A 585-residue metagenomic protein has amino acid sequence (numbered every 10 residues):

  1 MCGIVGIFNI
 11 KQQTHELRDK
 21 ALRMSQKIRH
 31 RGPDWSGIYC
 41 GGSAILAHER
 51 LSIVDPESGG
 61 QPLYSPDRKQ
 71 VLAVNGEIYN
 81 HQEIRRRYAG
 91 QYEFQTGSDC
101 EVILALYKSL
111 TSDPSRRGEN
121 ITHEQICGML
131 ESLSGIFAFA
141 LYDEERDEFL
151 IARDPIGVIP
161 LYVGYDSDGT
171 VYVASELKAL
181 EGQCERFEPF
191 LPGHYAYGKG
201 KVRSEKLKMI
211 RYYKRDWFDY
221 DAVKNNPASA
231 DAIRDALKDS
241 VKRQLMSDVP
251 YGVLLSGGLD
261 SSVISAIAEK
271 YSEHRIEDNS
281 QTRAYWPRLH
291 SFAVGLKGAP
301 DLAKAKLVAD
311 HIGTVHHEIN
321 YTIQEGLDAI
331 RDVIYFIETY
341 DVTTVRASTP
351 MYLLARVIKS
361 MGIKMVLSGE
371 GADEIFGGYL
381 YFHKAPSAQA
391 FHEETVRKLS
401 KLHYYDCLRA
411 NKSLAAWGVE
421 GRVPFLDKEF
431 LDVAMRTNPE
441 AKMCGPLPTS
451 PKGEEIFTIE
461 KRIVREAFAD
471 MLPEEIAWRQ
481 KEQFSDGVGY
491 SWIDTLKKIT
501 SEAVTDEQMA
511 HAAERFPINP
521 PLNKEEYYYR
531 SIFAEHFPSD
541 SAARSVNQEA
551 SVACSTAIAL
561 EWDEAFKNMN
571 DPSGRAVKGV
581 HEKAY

Functional and structural regions predicted by a protein language model:
M1, S204, S360-L367, P386-S387 (+1 more regions): Adenosyl-5′-phosphate
M1-P114, N120-T339: Cysteine-centered catalytic environments shared across enzyme families
I10-Q12, D235, S348, H403-L408: Short, motif-level signal for alpha-helix interfacial/capping segments enriched in acidic residues and aromatics/proline
L17, T96-D99, L133, N226-I233 (+9 more regions): Hydrophobic (often cysteine-bearing) scaffold residues that line and stabilize catalytic clefts of nucleotide/cofactor
R117-G118, E454: Glycine-biased, low-complexity coil/linker segments
A230, V294-A355, Y381-A390, R409-V419 (+2 more regions): ATP-dependent adenylate-handling ligase core
G257-G258, S368-G371, V488: Glycine-rich beta-strand-to-loop/alpha-helix junction loops that act as flexible
I363-D373, Y379: Short acidic/histidine-rich active-site segments
